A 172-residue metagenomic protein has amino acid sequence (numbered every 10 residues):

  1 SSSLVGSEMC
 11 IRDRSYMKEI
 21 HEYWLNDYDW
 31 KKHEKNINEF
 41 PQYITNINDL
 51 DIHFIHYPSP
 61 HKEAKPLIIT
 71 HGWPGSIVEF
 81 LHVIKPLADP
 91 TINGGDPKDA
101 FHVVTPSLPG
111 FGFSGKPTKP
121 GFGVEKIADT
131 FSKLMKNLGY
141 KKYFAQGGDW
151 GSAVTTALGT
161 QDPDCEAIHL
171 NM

Functional and structural regions predicted by a protein language model:
S1-G6, C10-I11: Single conserved hydrophobic/aromatic residue that forms the stacking wall/gate of nucleotide- or nucleobase-binding
S15-M172: Catalytic cores of eukaryotic secretory-pathway lumenal/extracellular enzymes that build and remodel glycoconjugates
